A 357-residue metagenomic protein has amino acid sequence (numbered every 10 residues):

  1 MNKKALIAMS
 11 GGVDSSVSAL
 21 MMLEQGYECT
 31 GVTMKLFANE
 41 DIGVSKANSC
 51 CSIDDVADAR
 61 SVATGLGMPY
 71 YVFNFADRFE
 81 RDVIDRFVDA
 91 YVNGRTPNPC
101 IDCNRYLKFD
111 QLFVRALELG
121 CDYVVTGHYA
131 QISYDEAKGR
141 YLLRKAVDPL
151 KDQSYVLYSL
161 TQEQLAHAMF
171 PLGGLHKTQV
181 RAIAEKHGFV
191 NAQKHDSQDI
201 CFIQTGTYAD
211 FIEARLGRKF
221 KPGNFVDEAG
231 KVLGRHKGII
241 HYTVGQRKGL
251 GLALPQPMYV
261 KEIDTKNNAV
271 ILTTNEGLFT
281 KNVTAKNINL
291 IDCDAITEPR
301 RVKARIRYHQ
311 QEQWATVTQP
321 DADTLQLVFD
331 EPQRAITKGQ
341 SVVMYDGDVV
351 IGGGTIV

Functional and structural regions predicted by a protein language model:
M1-Y158, M169, Q179: ATP-dependent adenylation/nucleotidyltransferase module used to activate substrates
V125-V357: AMP-forming adenylation/ATP pyrophosphatase catalytic core
